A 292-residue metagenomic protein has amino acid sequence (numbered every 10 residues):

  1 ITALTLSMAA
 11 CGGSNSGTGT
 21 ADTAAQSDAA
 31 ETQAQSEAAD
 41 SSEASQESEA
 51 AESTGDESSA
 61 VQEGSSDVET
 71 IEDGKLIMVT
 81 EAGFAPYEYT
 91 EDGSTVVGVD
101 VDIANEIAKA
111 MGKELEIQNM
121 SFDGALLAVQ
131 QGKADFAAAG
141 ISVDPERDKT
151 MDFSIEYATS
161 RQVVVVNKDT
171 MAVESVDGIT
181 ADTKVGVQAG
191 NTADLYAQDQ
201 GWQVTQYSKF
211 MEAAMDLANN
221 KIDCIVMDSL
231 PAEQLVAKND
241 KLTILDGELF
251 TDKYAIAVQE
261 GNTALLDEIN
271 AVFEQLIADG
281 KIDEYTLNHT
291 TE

Functional and structural regions predicted by a protein language model:
A9-A25, T32, S41: Bacterial lipoprotein signal-peptidase II cleavage site
E63-G140: Extracytoplasmic small-molecule ligand-binding "clamshell" domains of the periplasmic binding protein/Venus flytrap
I77-T80, V176-A189: Short loop->beta-strand "edge-of-pocket" segments that line small-molecule binding or catalytic clefts across diverse
A82, T159-V166, S229, E233-E274 (+1 more regions): Periplasmic-binding protein-like
V101, E116-A128, A189-G190, T205-N219 (+1 more regions): Short helix-initiation/N-cap motifs at beta->coil->alpha
V101-A110, T170, A189-N191, A255-E292: Extended ligand-binding regions for polar small-molecule ligands
N105, K109, E114-I179, T243-E248: Acidic, polar ligand-binding/catalytic clefts
G124, I141-T150, A214, A218 (+1 more regions): A ligand-binding cleft/hinge motif common to bilobed small-molecule-binding domains
